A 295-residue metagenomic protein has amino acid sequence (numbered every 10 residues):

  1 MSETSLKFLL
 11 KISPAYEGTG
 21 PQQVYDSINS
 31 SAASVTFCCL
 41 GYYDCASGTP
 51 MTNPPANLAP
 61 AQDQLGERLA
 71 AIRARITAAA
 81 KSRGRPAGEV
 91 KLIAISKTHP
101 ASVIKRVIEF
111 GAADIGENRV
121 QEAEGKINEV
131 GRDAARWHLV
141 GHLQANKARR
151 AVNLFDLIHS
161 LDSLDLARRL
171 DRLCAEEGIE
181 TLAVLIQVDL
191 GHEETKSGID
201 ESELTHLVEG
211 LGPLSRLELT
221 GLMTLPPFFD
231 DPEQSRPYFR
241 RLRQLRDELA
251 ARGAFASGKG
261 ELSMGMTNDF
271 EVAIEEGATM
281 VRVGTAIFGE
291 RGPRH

Functional and structural regions predicted by a protein language model:
M1-F8, S13, S27-S34, C39: Low-acidity, Ser/Thr- and Arg-rich intrinsically disordered low-complexity segments
F8-I12, Y42, P60, E67: Generic detector of low-complexity/intrinsically disordered segments and short hydrophobic N-terminal stretches
Y16, Q22-Y25, Y42-Y43: Low-complexity, intrinsically disordered or signal/transmembrane-proximal segments
T19-G20, A32: Intrinsic, low-complexity polybasic segments
F37-P50: Short, Lys/Arg-enriched N-terminal segments with co-localized hydrophobic residues within the first ~10-30 amino acids
T52-F270, I274-E276, F288-E290: Conserved alpha/beta-domain cores
A278-H295: Gly/Pro- and small hydrophobic-enriched strand-loop and loop-to-helix capping segments that sit at the rims
